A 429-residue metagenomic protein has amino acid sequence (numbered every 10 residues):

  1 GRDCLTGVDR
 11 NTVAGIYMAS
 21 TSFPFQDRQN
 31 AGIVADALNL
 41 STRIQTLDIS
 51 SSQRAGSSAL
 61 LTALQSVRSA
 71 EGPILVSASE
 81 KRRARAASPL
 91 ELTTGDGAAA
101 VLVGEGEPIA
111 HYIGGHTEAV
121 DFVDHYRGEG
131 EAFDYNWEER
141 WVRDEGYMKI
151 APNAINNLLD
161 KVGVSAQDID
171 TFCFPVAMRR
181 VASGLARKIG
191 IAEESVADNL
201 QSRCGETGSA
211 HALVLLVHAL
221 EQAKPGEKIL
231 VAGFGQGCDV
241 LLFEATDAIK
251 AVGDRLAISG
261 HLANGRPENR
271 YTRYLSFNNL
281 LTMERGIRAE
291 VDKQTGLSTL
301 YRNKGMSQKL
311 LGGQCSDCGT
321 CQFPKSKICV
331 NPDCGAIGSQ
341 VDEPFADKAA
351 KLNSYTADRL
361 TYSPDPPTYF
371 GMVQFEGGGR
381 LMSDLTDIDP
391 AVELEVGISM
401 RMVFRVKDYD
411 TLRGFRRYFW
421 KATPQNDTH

Functional and structural regions predicted by a protein language model:
G1, L47-R54, L90-L92, A132-N153 (+1 more regions): Active-site pocket-shaping loop/turn-to-helix segments
G1-A14, A119-D170, V181, L185 (+2 more regions): Conserved active-site "lid/cap" helical segment
T21-P73, S183-L215: Conserved catalytic cysteine-centered active-site region of acyl-thioester-dependent Claisen-condensing enzymes
A84-E145, K149, K224, V231-L300: Condensing-enzyme catalytic core mediating Claisen C-C bond formation in acyl metabolism
A289-A349: Cys/His-rich short segments
A350-L352, L385: Conserved hydrophobic positions within beta-strands
D387-M402: Short nucleic-acid-contacting surface segments enriched for D/E, G, S/T with interspersed K/R
V403-H429: OB-fold/S1-family single-stranded nucleic acid-binding modules
